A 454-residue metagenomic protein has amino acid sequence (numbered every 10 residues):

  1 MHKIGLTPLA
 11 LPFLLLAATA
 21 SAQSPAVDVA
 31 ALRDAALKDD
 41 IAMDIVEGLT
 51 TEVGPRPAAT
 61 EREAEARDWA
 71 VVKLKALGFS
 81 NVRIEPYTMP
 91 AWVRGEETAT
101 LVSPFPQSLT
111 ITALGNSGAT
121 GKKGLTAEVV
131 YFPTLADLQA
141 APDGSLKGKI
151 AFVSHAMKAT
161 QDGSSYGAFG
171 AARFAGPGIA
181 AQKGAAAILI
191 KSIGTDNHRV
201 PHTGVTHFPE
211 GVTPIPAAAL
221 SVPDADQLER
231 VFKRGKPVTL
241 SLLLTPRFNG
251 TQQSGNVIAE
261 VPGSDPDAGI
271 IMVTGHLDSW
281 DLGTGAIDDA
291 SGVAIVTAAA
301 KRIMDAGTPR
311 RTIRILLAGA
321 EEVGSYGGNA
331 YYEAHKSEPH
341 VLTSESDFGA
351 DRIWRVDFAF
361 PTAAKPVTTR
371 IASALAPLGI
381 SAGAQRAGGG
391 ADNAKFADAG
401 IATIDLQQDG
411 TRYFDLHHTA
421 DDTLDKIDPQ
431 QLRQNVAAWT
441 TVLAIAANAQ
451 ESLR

Functional and structural regions predicted by a protein language model:
P8-T19: Bacterial N-terminal signal peptides
S24-D28, E47, T51-I150, H155-D162: Noncatalytic luminal/extracellular "stalk/propeptide" segments of secretory-pathway proteins
A26-T60, V200-V205, D278, S346-D351 (+1 more regions): N-terminal capping segment at the start of a domain
V27-D28, S103-D143, T206-A286, A298-K301 (+2 more regions): Soluble metallo-hydrolase cores and metallopeptidase-like ectodomains found primarily in the secretory/periplasmic
V29-L37, T51-E61, T98, N116 (+9 more regions): Second-shell loop/turn segments in exported
L37, P106-S108, K122, A127 (+6 more regions): Metal-dependent peptidase/peptidase-like ectodomains
D39-V53, P57-E63, K73-L77, N81 (+6 more regions): Catalytic-core environment of secreted peptidases
K301, D305, F414-R454: His/Asp/Glu-rich mid-to-C-terminal helical/loop segments that flank catalytic regions of hydrolases
